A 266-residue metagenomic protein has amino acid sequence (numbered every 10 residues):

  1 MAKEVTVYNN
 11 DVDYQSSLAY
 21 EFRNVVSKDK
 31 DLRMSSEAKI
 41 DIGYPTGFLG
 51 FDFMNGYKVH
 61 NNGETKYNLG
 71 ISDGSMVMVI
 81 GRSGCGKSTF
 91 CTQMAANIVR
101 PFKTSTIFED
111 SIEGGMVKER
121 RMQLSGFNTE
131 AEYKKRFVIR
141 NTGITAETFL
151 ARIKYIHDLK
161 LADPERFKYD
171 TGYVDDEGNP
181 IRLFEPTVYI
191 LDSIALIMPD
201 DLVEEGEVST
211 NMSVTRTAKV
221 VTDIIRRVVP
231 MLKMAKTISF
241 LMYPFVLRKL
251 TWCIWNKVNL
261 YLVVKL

Functional and structural regions predicted by a protein language model:
A2-K134, V138, A146-A162, R166: The Walker A/P-loop phosphate-binding site
T6, V214-L266: Phosphate-binding/switch region of NTP-binding enzymes
M76-M78, T106, P186-V188, I238-S239 (+1 more regions): Residue-level preference for the first positions of well-ordered beta-strands
N128-R140, E185, T237, R248: A short helix-to-beta-strand connector/capping loop
R136-E147, L202-V220: Flexible beta-alpha connector loops of hexameric P-loop NTPases
I153-Y189, V228: Short amphipathic alpha-helices and their capping/turn segments at secondary-structure boundaries
S193: Walker B catalytic acidic pair
M198-E207, L232-K233, K265: Conserved ATPase-coupling elements of RecA-like P-loop NTPase cores
